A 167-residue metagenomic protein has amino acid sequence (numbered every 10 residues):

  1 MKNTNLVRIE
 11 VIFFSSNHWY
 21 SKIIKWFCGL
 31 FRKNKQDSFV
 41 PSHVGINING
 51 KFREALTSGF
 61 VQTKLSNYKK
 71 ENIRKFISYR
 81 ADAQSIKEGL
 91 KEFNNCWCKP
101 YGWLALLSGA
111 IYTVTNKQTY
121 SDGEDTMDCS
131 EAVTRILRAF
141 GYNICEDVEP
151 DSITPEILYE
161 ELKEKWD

Functional and structural regions predicted by a protein language model:
M1-N5: N-terminal, Lys/Arg-enriched amphipathic/low-complexity engagement segments that precede the first folded domain
L6-E10: Loop/turn positions that initiate beta-strands
V11-Q84, K117-E124: Glycine-rich catalytic cores of cysteine/serine-nucleophile enzymes that process amide/ester linkages in cell-envelope
A83-T113: A structural motif
A110-D167: Activation targets extended, charge/polar-rich intrinsically disordered C-terminal tails
